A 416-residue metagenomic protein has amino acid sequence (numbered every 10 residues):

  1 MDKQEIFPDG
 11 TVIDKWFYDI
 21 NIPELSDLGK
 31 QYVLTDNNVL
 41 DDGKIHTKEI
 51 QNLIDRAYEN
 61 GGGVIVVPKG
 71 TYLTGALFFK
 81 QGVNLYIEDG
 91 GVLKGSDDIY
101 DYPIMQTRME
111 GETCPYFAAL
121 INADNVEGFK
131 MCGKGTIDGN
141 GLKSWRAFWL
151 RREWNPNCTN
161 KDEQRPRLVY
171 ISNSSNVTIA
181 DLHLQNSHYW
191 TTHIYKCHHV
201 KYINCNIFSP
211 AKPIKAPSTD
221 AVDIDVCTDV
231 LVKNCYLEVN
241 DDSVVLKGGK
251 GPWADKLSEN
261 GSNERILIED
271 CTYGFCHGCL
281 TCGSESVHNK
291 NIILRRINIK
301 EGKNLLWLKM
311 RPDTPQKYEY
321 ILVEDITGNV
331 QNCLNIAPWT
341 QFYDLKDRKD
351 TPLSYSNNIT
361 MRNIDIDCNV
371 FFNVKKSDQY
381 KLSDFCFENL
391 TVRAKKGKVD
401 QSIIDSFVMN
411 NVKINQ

Functional and structural regions predicted by a protein language model:
M1-V66, T71-N84, E88-N173, Y189 (+5 more regions): Extracellular "leader-to-stem" segments immediately downstream of a signal peptide or signal-anchor in secreted/lumenal
K3, I22, I54-R56, N60 (+3 more regions): Beta-rich accessory regions
D42, K161-E163, I171, I194 (+7 more regions): Residue-level marker of regulatory loop/turn positions in helix-turn-helix DNA-binding domains and in histidine
I54-Y58, L73-Q81, I179-D181, W190-K196 (+7 more regions): Short, T/G/N/S-enriched strand-turn elements that build extracellular solenoid repeat scaffolds
G62, G75-A76, S96-D98, F117 (+11 more regions): Short glycine/acidic-rich loop motifs that flank beta-strands on beta-rich extracellular proteins
T71, K196-H198, G248-K250, S284-S286 (+4 more regions): Active-site-proximal loop/turn and secondary-structure-junction residues that shape catalytic pockets, frequently
D89-G90, E127-T136, S175-N186, H198-A211 (+9 more regions): Right-handed parallel beta-helix
R167, D220-A221, D255-S258, R311-P312 (+1 more regions): Outer-membrane beta-barrel domain signature
